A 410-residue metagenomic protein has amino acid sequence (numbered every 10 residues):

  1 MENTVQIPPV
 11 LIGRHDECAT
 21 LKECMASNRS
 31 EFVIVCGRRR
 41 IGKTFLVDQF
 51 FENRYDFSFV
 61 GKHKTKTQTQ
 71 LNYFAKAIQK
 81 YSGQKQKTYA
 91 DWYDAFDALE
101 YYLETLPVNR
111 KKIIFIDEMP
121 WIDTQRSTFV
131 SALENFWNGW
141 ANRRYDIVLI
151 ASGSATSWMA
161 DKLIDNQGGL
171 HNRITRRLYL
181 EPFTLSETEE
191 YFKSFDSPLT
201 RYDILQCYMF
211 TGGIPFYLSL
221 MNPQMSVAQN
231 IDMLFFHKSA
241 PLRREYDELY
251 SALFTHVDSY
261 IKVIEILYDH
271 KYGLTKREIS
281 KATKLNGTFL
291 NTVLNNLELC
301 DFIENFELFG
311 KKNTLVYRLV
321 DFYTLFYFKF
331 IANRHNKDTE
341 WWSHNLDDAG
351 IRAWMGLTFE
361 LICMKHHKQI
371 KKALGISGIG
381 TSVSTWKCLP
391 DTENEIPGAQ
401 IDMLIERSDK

Functional and structural regions predicted by a protein language model:
M1-W341: Phosphate-binding site recognition
F309, L315-K410: A cross-kingdom feature that marks ATP-driven nucleic-acid transaction machinery
